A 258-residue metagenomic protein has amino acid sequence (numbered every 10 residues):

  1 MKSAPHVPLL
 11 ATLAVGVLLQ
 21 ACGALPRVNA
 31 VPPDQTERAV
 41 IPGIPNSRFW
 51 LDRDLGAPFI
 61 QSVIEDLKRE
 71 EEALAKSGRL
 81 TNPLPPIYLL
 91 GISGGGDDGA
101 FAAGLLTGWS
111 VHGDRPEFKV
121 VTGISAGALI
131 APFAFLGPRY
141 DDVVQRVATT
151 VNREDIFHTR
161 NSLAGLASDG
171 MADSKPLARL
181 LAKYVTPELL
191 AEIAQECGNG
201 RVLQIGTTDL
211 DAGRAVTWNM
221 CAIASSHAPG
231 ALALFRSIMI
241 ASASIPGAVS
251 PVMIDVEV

Functional and structural regions predicted by a protein language model:
M1-L10: Bacterial N-terminal signal peptides that target proteins for export
L18-A21: C-terminal motif of bacterial Sec signal peptides marking the signal peptidase cleavage site
G23-P26: Bacterial signal peptide processing site
A30-G56: Post-signal peptide N-terminal segment of mature Sec-exported envelope proteins
S47-L80: N-terminal regions that are enriched for targeting/export leaders and immediately downstream pro/stem segments
L89-G91, D98-K175, R179-L181, C221-A224 (+2 more regions): Patatin-like phospholipase
E117-V121, L190-G198: Surface-exposed patches in mature extracellular/periplasmic domains of secreted proteins
N199-V258: Active-site gating loop/helix substructures
